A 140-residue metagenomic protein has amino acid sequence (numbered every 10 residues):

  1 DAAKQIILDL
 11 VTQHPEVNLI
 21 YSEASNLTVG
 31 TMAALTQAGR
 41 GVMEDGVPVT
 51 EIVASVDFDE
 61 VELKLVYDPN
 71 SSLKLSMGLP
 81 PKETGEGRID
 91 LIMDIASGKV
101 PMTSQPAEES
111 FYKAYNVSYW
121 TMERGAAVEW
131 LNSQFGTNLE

Functional and structural regions predicted by a protein language model:
D1-K64: Hydrophobic alpha-helical
V17, S72-L73, K99: Secondary-structure boundary/capping positions in well-ordered alpha/beta enzyme cores
A38-D57, Y67-P69, S118-E140: C-terminal lobe and pocket-closing loops of periplasmic/extracytoplasmic Venus-flytrap solute-binding proteins
V53, K74-G78, F111: Conserved beta-strand scaffold positions in the cores of enzyme catalytic domains, especially in NTP/NDP-utilizing
D68-K82: Short beta-strand elements at the ligand-binding edges of bilobed clamshell
P80-E140: Hinge/cleft segment of the Venus flytrap/periplasmic-binding protein
